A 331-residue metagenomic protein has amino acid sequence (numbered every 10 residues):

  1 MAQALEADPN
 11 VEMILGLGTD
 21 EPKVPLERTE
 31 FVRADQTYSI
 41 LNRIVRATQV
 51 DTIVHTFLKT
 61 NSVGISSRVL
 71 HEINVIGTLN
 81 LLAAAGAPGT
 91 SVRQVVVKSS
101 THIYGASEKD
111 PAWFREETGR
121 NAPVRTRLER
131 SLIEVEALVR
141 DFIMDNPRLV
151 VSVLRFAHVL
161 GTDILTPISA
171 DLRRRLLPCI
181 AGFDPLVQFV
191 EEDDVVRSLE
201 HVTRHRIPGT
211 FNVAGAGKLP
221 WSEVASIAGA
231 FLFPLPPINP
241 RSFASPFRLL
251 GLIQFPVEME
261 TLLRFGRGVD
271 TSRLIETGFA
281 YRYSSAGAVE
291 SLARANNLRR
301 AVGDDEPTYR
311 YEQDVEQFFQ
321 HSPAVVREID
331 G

Functional and structural regions predicted by a protein language model:
M1-N10: N-terminal Rossmann NAD(P)H-binding glycine-rich loop of SDR-like oxidoreductase domains
R33-I76: NAD(P)H-binding glycine-rich loop region in Rossmannoid oxidoreductase-like domains and their noncatalytic homologs
V69-N80, R130-S131, V190: Glycine-rich NAD(P)-binding loop of the Rossmann-fold in SDR/ketoreductase-type enzymes
L79-R127: Conserved Rossmann-fold NAD(P)-dependent oxidoreductase catalytic core, especially the SDR/UDP-sugar
P123-S152: Active-site Tyr-X1-5-Lys
S131-E134, I164-I168, I180-T203, G209: Substrate-positioning beta->alpha
V196-E258, T271, S284, S291-R294 (+1 more regions): Mid/C-terminal beta-alpha module of Rossmann-like enzyme folds, strongest in SDR-family dehydrogenases/epimerases
